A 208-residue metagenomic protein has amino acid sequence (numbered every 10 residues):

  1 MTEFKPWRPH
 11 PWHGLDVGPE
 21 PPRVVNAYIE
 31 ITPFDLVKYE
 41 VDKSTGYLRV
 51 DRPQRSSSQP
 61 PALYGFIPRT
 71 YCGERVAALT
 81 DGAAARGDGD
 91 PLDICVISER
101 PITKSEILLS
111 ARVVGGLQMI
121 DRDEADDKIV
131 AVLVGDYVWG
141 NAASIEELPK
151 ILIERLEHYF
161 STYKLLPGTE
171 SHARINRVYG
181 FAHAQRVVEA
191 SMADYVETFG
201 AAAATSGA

Functional and structural regions predicted by a protein language model:
M1-A208: Hydrophobic N-terminal alpha-helices or hydrophobic patches in metabolic proteins across all domains of life
